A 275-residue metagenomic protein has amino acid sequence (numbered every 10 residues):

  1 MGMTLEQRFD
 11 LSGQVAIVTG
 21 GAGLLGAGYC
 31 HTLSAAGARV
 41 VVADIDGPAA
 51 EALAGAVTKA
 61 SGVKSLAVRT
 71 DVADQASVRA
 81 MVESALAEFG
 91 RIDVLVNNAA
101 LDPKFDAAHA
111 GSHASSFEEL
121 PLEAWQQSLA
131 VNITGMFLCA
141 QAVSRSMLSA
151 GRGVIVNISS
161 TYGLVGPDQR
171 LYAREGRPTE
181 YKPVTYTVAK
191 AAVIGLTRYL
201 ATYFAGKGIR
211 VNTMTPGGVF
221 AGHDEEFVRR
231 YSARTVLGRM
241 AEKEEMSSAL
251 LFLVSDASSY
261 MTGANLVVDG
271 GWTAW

Functional and structural regions predicted by a protein language model:
G2-R8, A114, R174, L251 (+1 more regions): Short C-terminal tail/terminal secondary-structure segment of NAD(P)H-dependent dehydrogenase/reductase domains
D10-V41, L200: Canonical Rossmann dinucleotide-binding motif of NAD(H)/NADP(H)-dependent dehydrogenases/reductases, specifically
G47-P48, R69-M81, L122, E244-E245: The beta1-alpha1 cofactor-binding region of Rossmann-like NAD(H)/NADP(H)-dependent oxidoreductases
D106-F117, P121-Q126, Q169, Y231: Substrate-binding pocket helix/loop in short-chain dehydrogenase/reductase
A140, A189-A192, T197: Active-site helix of classical SDR
A205, R210, M261-G263: Short, small/polar-rich loop/turn modules that mediate ligand/substrate recognition or access, typified
T235-M246, A257: A conserved structural motif in NAD(P)-dependent oxidoreductases
